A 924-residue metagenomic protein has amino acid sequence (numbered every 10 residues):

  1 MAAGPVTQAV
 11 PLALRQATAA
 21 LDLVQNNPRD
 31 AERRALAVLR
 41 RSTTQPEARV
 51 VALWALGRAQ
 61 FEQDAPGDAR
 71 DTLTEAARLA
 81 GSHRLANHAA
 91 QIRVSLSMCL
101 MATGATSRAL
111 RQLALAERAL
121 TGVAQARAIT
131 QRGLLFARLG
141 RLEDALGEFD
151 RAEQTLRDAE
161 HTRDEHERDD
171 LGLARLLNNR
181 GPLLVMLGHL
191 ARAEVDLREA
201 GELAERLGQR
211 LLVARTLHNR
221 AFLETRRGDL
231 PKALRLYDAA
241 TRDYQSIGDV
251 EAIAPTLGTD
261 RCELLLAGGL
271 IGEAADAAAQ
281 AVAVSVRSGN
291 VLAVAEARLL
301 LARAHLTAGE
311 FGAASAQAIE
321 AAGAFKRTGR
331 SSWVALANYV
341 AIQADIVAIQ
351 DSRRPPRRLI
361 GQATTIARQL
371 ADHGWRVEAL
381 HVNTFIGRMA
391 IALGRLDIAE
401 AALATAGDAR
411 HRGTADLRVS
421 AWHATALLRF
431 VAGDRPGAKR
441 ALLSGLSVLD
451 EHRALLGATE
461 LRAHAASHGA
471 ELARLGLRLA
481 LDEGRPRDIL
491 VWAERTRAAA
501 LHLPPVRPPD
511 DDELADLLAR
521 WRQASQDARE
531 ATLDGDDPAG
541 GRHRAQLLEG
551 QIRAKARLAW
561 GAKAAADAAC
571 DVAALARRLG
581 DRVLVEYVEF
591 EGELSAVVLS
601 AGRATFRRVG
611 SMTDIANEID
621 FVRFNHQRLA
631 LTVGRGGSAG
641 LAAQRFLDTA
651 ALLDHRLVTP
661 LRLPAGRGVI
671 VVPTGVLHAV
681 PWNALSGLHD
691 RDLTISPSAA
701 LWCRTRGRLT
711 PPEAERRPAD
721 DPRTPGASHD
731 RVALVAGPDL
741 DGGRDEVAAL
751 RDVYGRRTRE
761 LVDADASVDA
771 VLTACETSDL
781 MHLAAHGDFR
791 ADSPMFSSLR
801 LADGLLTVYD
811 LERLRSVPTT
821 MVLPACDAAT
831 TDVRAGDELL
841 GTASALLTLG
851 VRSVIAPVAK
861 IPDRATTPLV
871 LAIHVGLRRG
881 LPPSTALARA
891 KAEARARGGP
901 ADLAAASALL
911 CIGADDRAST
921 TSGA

Functional and structural regions predicted by a protein language model:
A2-P5, V419-S420, R435-D690, E715-A719 (+3 more regions): Amphipathic alpha-helical protein-protein interaction segments
V10, E47, N87, V123 (+11 more regions): Residue signature of alpha-solenoid helical repeat architecture, marking inter-repeat boundaries and helix-start
A13-L14, V51, Q91, R127 (+15 more regions): Residue register of alpha-helical TPR repeats
A31, A69, A109, A145 (+9 more regions): Single-residue signature of alpha-solenoid repeat helices
L36-R40, E75-R84, A114-T121, D150-H161 (+8 more regions): Amphipathic alpha-helical segments of tetratricopeptide repeats
L197, G675-L677, R708-D788, L823 (+1 more regions): A domain-level signal for caspase-like cysteine endopeptidase catalytic cores and their zymogen-processing architecture
F789, P794-V817, D863-A924: Caspase-like cysteine protease fold
